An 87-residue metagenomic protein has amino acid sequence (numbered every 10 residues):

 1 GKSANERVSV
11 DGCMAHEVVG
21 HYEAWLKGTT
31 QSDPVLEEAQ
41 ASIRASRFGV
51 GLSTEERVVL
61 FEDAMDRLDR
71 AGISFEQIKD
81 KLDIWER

Functional and structural regions predicted by a protein language model:
G1-D11, H21-W25: Active-site scaffold of zinc-dependent metalloenzymes
V10, A24, T30, K81-E86: Short, conserved structural patches
C13, L36, Q40-R44: Extracytoplasmic/secreted proteins, especially bacterial periplasmic and envelope-associated proteins
V18-L36: Catalytic Zn2+-binding segment of zinc metalloproteases
H21, W25, R44-G51: Active-site catalytic microenvironments for nucleophilic, acid-base chemistry
P34, S46-R87: Long, well-structured alpha-helical subdomains associated with metal-dependent extracellular/ecto-lumenal hydrolases
